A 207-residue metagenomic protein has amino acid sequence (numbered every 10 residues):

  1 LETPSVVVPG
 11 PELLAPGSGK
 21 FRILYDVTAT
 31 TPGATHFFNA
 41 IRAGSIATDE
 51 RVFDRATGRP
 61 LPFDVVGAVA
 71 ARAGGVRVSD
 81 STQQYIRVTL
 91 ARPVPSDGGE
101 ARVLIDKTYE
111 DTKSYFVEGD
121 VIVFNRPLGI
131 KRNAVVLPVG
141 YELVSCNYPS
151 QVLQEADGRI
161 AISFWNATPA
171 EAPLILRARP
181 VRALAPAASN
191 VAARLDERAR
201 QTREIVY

Functional and structural regions predicted by a protein language model:
L1, P9-E12, V117-Y207: Intrinsically disordered, low-complexity linkers and stems that provide flexible hinges in membrane-associated
L1-E2, G19, G33, E50: Anionic, Ser/Thr-rich low-complexity intrinsically disordered regions
V7-D26, E110: Acidic, contiguous internal or C-terminal segments within carbohydrate-active enzymes that form a structured patch used
R22-A40: Ligand-binding face of N-terminal immunoglobulin V-set domains in extracellular IgSF glycoproteins
T35-A73, N125-P149: Solvent-exposed beta-hairpin/edge-strand motifs
T48-V123, D157-P186: A surface-exposed beta-strand-loop module
